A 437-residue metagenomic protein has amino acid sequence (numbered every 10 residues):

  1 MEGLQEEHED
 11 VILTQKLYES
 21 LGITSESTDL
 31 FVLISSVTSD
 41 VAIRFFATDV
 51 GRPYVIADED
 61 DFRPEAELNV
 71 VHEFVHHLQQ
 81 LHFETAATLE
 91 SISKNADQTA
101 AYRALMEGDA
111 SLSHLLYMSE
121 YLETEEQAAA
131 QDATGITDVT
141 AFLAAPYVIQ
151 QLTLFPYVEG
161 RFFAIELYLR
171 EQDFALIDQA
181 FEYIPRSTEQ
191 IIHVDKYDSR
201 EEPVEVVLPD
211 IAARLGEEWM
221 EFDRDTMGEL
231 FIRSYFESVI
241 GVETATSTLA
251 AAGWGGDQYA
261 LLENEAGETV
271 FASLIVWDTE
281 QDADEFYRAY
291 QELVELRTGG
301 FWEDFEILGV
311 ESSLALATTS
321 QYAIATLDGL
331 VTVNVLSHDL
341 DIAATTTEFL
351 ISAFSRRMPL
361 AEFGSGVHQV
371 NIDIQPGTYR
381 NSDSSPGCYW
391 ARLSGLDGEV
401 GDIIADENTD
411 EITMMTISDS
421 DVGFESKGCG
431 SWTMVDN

Functional and structural regions predicted by a protein language model:
M1, G267-D284: A short acidic-to-branched-hydrophobic micro-motif
E2-E7, D29-P53: Catalytic zinc-binding patch centered on the HExxH motif and its immediate surroundings that defines zinc-dependent
P53-V71, A101: Short pre-active-site segment immediately N-terminal to the catalytic Zn-binding motif
L68-T85, E107-S111, A164, T279: Active-site recognition of the HExxH zinc-binding catalytic motif
Q80-Q131: Post-HExxH zinc-binding segment in Zn-dependent metallohydrolases
T140-E268, L274: Pan-zinc metallopeptidase signature
A245-A250, A283-V331: Short Gly/Thr-rich strand-loop-strand
R357-E362, S384-N437: Primarily secretory-pathway and cell-envelope proteins
